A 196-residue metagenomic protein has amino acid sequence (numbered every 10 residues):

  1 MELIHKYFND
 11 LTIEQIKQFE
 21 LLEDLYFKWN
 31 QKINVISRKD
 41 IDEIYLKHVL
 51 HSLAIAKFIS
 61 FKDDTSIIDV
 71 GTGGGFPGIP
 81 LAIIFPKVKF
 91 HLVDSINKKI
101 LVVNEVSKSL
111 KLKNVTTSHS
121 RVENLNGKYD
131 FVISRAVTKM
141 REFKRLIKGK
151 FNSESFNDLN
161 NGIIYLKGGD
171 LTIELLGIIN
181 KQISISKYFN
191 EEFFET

Functional and structural regions predicted by a protein language model:
M1-D63, I68, K98-V115: Class I SAM-dependent transferase core
L53-V137, K144: Conserved SAM/SAH cofactor-binding pocket of Class I
F85, F151-L159: Helix-to-beta-strand junctions that scaffold the AdoMet/dcAdoMet cofactor pocket in Class I SAM-dependent enzymes
K89, N114-T116, G162, K181-S184: Conserved beta-strand segments of alpha/beta enzyme cores
A136-K139, L171: Short glycine-rich anion-binding loops that position phosphate/pyrophosphate groups of nucleotides and phosphorylated
M140-F151: A short, conserved alpha-helix within the catalytic core of class I
F156-L171: Conserved beta-strand signature within the Rossmann-like core of class I S-adenosyl-L-methionine
G169-T196: Active-site capping/gating segments
